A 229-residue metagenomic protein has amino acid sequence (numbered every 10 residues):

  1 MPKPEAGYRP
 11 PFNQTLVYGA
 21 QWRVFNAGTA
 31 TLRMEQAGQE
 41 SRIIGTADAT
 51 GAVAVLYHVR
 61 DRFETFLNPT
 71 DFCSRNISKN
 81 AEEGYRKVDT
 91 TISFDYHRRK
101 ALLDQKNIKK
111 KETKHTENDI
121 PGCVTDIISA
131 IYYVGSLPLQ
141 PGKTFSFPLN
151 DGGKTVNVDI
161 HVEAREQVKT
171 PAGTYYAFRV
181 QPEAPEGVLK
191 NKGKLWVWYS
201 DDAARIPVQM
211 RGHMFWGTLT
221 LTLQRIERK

Functional and structural regions predicted by a protein language model:
M1-Y96, Y133-K229: Acidic, serine/threonine-rich low-complexity disordered tracts
V88-V134: Hydrophobic, well-structured mid-protein blocks that either form specific transmembrane helices
